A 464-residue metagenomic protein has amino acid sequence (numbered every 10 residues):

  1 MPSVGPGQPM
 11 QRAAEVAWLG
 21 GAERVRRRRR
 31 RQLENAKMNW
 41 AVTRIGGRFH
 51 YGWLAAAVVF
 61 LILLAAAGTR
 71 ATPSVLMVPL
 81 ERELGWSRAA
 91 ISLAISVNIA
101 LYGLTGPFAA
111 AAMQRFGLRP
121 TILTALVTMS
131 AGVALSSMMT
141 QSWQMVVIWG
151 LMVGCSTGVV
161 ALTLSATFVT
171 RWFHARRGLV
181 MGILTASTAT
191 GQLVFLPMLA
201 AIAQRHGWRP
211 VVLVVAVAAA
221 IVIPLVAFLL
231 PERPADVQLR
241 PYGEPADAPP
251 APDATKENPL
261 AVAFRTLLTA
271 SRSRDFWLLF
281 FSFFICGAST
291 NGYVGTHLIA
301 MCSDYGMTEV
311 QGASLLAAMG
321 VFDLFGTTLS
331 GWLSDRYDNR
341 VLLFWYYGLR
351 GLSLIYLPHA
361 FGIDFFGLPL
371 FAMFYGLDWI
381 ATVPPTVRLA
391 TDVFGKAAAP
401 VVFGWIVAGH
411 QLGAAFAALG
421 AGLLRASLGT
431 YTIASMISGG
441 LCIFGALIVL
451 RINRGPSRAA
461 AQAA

Functional and structural regions predicted by a protein language model:
L64, G132, Q144-V159, F284 (+1 more regions): Hydrophobic core of transmembrane alpha-helices in multi-pass small-molecule transporters, especially MFS/SLC-type
P73-M77, L268-T327, A417: Extracytoplasmic gate region of multi-pass secondary transporters
L80, V159-F173, A381-F394: Intracellular juxtamembrane helix-capping segments at the cytosolic ends of symmetry-related transmembrane helices
L80-E81, A112-M113, V194, M198-H206 (+3 more regions): Interfacial helix-cap and linker-helix signal at transmembrane-aqueous boundaries of multi-pass secondary transporters
T105-L118, T327-D338, A426: Helix-to-loop junctions at the C-terminal end of transmembrane segments in multipass secondary transporters
V127-T140, L349-G362: C-terminal ends and interior cores of transmembrane alpha-helices in multi-pass membrane transporters/permeases
W149-A186: Cytoplasmic helix-loop-helix junction between adjacent transmembrane helices in 12-TM secondary transporters
S187-A235: Helix-loop-helix hairpin linking two adjacent transmembrane segments in secondary transporters
